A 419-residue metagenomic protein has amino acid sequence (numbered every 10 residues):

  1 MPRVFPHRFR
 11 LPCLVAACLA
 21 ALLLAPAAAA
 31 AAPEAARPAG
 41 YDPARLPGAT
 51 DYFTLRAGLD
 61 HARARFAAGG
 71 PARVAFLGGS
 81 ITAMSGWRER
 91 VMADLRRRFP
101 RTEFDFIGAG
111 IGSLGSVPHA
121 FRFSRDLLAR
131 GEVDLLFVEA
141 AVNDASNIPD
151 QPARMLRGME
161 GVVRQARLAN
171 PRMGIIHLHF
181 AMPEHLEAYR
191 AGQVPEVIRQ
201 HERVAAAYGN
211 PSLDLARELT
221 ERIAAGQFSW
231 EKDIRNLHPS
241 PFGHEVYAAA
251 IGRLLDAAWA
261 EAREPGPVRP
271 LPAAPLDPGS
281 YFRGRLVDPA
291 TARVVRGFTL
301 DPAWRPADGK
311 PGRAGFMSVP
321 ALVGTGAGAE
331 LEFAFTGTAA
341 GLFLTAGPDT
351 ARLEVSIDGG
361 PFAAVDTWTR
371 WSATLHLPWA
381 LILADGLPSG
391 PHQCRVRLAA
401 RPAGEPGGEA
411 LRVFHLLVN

Functional and structural regions predicted by a protein language model:
M1-L77, T82-R88, R96-F104, G131-E132 (+4 more regions): N-terminal secretory targeting modules
A35-G40, G174-F180, P195-K232, E245-W259: Extracellular serine-dependent O-acyl
L59, R63, G78, R88 (+7 more regions): Extracytoplasmic/secreted envelope proteins and their assembly/folding machinery, especially bacterial periplasmic
R73-L77, D105-G110, D134-A140, G174-H179 (+1 more regions): Structural recognition of the beta-strand scaffold that forms the well-ordered cores of secreted hydrolase catalytic
A75, W87-V91, P118-L156: Oxyanion-hole/transition-state-stabilizing segment in secreted/luminal serine hydrolases and related acyltransferases
S80-A83, I111-S116, A141-N147, M173 (+3 more regions): Solvent-exposed loop/turn segments at secondary-structure junctions within structured extracellular/periplasmic domains
V142-N143, V163-R199: Active-site segments of SGNH/GDSL-like serine hydrolases that catalyze O-acetyl group transfer/hydrolysis on lipids
D150-G158, Y189-E196, R235: Alpha-helix N-cap and loop-to-helix initiation/capping positions
